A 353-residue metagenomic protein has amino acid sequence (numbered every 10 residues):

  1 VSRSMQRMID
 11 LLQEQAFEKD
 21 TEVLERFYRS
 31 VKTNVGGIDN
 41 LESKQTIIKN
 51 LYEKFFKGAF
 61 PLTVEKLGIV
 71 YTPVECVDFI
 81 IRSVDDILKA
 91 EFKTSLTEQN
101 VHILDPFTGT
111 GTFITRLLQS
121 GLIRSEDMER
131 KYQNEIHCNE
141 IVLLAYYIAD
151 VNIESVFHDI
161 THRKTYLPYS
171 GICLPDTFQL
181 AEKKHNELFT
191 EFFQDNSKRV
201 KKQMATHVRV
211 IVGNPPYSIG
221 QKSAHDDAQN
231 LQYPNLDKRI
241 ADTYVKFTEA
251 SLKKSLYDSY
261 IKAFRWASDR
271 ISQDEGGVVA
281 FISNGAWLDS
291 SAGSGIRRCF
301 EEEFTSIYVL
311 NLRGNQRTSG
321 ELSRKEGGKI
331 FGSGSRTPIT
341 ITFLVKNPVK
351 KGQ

Functional and structural regions predicted by a protein language model:
V1-F60: Long recognition/docking surfaces used for binding and targeting
S2-L11, Y71, L96-N100, F281 (+1 more regions): Short alpha-helical "patches" and their helix-cap loops
S43-K44, N50-V309: SAM-dependent methyltransferase catalytic region
F178-A181, N315-S319: A short acidic, often aromatic-flanked loop/helix-cap motif at beta-alpha or helix-coil junctions that lines enzyme
H185-E191, E321-G332: Short, surface-exposed amphipathic charged segments that create phosphate/polyanion-binding patches used for binding
Q221-H225, R317-K325: N-terminal switch/interaction subdomains of large nucleotide-dependent motors and GTPases
N311-R313: Residue-level recognition of beta-strand->loop/alpha-helix junctions
G327-Q353: Flexible, glycine-/basic-rich loop-and-beta segments that form/coincide with the SAM-dependent methyltransferase
